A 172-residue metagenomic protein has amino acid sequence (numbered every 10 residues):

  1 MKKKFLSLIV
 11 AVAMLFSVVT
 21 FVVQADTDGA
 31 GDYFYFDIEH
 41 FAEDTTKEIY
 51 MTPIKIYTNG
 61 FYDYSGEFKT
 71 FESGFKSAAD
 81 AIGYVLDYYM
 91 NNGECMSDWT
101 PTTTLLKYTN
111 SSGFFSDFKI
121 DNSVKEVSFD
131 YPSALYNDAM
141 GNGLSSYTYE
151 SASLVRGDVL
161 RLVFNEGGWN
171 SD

Functional and structural regions predicted by a protein language model:
K4-V23: Sec-dependent N-terminal signal peptides of Gram-positive bacterial secreted proteins and lipoproteins
S17, V23-D172: Ubiquitin-like/PB1-type beta-grasp interaction modules and other compact soluble beta-rich domains
